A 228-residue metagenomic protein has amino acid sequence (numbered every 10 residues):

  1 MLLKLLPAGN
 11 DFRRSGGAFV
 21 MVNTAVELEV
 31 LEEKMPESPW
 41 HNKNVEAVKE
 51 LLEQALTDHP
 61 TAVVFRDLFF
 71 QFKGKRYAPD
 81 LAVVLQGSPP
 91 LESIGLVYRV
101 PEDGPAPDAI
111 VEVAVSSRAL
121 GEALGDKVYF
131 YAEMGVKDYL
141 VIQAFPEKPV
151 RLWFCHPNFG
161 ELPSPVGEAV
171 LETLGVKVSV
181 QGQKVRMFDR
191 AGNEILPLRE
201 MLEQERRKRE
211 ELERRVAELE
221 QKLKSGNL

Functional and structural regions predicted by a protein language model:
M1-D138, I142-L228: Gly/Pro/Ser/Thr-rich low-complexity, intrinsically disordered segments predominantly at protein N-termini
